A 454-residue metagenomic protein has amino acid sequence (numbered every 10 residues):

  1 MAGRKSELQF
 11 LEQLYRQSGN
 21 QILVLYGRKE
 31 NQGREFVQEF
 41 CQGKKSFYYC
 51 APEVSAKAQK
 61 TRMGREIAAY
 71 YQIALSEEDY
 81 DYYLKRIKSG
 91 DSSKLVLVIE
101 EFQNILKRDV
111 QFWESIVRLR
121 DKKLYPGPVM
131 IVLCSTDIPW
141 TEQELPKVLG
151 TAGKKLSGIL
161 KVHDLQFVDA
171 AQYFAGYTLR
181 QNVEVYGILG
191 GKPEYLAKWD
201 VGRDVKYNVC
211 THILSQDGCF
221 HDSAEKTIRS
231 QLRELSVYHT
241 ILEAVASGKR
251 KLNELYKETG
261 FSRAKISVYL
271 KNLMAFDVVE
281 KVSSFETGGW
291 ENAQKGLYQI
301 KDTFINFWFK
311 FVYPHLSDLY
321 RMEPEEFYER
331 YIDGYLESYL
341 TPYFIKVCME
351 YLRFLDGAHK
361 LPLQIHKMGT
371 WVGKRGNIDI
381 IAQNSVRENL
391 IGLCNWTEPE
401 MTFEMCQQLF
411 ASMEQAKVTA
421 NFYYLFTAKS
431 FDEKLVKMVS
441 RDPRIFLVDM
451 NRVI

Functional and structural regions predicted by a protein language model:
N20-E30, N104-R108, R118-L149: Sensor-1/coupling segment of RecA-like P-loop NTPase cores
F36, F40, P139-L156: Short regulatory helix/loop adjacent to the ATP-binding pocket of P-loop NTPases
G43-Y49, E53, K57-L75, K88: Conserved NTP-binding/hydrolysis module of P-loop NTPases
G90-I116: Conserved P-loop NTPase "ATPase switch" module shared by AAA+ and STAND
S157-N182: Conserved small helical "lid"/interfacial subdomain of P-loop NTPases
V201, Y207-R375: Accessory nucleic acid-recognition modules appended to NTPase machines
L352, I378-T402, L409-A411, Y423: Conserved catalytic cores of phosphodiester-cleaving nucleases, focusing on short active-site segments
L425-I454: Domain-level recognition of nuclease-like catalytic cores that cleave nucleotide substrates
